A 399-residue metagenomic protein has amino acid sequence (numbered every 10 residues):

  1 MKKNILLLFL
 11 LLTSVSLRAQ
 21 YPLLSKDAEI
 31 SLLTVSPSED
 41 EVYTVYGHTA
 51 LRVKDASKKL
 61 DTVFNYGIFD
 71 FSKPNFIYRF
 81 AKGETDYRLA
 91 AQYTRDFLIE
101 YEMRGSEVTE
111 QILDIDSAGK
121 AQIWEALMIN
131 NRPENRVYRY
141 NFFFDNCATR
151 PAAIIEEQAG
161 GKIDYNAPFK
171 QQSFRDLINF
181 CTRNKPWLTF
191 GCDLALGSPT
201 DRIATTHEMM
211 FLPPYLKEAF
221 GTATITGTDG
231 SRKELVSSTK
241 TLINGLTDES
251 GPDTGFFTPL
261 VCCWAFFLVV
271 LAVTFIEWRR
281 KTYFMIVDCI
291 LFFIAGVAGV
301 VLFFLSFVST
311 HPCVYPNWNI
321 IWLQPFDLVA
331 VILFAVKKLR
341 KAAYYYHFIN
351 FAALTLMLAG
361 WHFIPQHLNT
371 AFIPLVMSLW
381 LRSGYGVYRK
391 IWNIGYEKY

Functional and structural regions predicted by a protein language model:
M1-Y21, Y396-Y399: Bacterial Sec-dependent N-terminal signal peptides
F9, Q20-P22, I30-V35, N135-V137: Internal catalytic domains of large membrane-associated glycosyltransferases
Y21-L24, S250: Alpha-helical membrane-anchoring segments
K26-G105: Glycine-rich catalytic cores of cysteine/serine-nucleophile enzymes that process amide/ester linkages in cell-envelope
E29, H48, D61, E110-I112 (+2 more regions): Extracellular structured ligand-interaction cores
E39-D40, S106-D114, P133-F142: Second-shell loop/turn segments in exported
D116-M128: A structural motif
I129-I332, K338-Y345, N350-Y399: Activation targets extended, charge/polar-rich intrinsically disordered C-terminal tails
